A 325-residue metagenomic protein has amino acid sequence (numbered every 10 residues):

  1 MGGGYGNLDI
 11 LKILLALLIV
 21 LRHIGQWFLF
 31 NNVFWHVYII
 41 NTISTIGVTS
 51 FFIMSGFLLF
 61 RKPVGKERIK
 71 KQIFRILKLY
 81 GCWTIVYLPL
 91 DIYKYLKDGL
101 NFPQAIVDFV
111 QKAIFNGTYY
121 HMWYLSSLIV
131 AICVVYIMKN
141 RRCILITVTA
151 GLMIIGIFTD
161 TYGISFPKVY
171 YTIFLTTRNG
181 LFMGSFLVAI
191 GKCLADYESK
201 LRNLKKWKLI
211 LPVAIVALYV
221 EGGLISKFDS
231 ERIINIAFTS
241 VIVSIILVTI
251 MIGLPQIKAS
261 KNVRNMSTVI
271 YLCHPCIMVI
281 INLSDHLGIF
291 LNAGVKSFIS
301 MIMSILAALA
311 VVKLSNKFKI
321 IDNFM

Functional and structural regions predicted by a protein language model:
M1-M325: Alpha-helical transmembrane segments and their immediate juxtamembrane cytosolic regions
